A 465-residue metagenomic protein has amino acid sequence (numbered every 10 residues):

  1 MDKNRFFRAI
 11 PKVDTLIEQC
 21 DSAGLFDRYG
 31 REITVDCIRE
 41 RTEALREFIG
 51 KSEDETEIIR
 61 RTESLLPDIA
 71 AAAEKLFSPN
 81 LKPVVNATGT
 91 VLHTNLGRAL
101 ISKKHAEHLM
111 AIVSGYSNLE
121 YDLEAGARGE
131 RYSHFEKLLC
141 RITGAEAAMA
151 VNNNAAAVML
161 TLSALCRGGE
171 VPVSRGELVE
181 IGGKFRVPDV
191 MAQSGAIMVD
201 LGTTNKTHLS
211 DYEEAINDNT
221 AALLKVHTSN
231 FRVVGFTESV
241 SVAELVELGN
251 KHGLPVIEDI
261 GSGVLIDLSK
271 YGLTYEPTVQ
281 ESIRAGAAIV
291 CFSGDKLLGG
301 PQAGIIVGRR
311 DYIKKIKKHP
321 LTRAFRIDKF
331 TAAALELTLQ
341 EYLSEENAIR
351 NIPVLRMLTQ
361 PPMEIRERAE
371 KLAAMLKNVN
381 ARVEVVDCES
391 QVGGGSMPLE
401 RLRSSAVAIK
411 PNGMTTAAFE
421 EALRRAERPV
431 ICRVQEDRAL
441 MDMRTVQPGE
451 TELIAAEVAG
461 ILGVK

Functional and structural regions predicted by a protein language model:
M1-E74: Long amphipathic alpha-helical segments
I10-P11, Y29, V85-G89, L298-P301 (+2 more regions): Short Gly/Ser/Thr- and Asp/Glu-enriched loop/turn motifs at secondary-structure junctions
I38, E43, A87-T88, R98-E124: Glycine-rich phosphate-binding segment of PLP-dependent enzymes
S52-I101, E107-H108: Long amphipathic N-terminal alpha/beta scaffold segment
N80-L81, A148, F292, R428-R433: A short linear hydrophobic-aromatic micro-motif
G126-Y342, K377, E457: Conserved PLP-enzyme active-site core in the AAT-like
D311, H319-P320, I327-N378, V386-Q391 (+1 more regions): Structural motif of enzymes handling amino- and sulfur-group chemistry
P362, R366-G449, L453-I454: Conserved C-terminal alpha-helix-loop-beta "cap" of PLP-dependent enzymes that closes/shapes the active-site mouth
